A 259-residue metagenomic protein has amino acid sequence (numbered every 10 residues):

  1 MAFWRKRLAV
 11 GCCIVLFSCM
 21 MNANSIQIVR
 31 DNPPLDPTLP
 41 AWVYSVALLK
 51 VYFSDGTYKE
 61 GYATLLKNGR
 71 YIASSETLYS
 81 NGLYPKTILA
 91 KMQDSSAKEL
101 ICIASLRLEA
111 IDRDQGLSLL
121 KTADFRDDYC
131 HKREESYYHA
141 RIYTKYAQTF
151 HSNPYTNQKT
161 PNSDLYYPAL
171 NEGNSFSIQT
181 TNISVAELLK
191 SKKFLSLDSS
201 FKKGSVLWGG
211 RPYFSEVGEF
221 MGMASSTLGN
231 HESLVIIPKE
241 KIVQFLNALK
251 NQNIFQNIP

Functional and structural regions predicted by a protein language model:
M1-W4: N-terminal secretory signal peptides that target proteins for export/translocation
G11-S18: Bacterial N-terminal signal peptides
M21-S25: Boundary at the C-terminal end of the N-terminal hydrophobic targeting segment
I26-P37, P85-A90, A104-L108, R126-C130 (+1 more regions): C-terminal cap/linker of serine protease catalytic domains
P33, V46-E76, I101-A104, G209-P212 (+1 more regions): A conserved glycine-rich beta-strand in the N-terminal activation segment of trypsin-fold
L49, A63, G69-S74, L106 (+7 more regions): Terminal peptide-recognition signature
Y58-E60, K67-L117, F125, S226 (+1 more regions): Catalytic-histidine neighborhood of serine endopeptidases, predominantly the chymotrypsin-like S1/PA family
Y129-D198, K202-G209, A224-V235: Flexible, gly/ser-rich surface segments that form the specificity/activation loops bordering the active-site cleft
